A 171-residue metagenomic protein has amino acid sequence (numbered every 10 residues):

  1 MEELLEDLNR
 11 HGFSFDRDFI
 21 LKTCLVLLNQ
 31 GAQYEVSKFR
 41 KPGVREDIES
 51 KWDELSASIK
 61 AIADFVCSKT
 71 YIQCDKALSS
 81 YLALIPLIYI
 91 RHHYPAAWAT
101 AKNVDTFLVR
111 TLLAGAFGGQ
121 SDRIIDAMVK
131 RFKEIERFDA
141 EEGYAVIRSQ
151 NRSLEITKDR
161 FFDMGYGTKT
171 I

Functional and structural regions predicted by a protein language model:
M1-H92: Polyanionic (Asp/Glu-rich) segments that form extended negatively charged tracts
E2-E6, E35, E46-E54, A101 (+5 more regions): Glutamate identity and glutamate-enriched acidic tracts
T23, T70, T100, T106 (+3 more regions): Residue-identity detector for threonine
K51-A57, L108, I125, I171: Generic hydrophobic, helix-prone segments enriched in Leu/Val/Ile
A63-T70, R91, P95, L108 (+2 more regions): Alpha-helix capping/termination and helix-coil
S80-P86, P95-K133: Charged substrate- and nucleic-acid-binding regions of tRNA-handling and nucleotidyl-transfer enzymes, centered on
L112-I171: Intrinsically disordered, low-complexity N-proximal targeting/linker segments that flank membranes
